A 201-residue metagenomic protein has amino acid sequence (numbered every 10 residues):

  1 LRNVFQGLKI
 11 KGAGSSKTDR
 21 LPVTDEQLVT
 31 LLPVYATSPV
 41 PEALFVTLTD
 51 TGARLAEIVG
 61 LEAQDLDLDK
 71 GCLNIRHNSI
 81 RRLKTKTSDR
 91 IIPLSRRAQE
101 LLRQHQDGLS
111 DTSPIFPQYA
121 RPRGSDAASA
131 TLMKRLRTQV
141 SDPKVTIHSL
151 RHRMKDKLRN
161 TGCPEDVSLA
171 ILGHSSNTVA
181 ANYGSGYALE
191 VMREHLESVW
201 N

Functional and structural regions predicted by a protein language model:
R2-L61, R151: Basic, Lys/Arg- and aromatic-enriched nucleic-acid-binding interface segment
F5, C72, D89-I91: Well-ordered beta-strand positions in beta-sheet-rich domains
G14-S15, P22, S79, L172-W200: Catalytic-site neighborhood detector that most strongly recognizes the C-terminal catalytic loop/helix of tyrosine
K17, P41, D69, S88 (+4 more regions): Exposed loop/turn and edge beta-strand positions of beta-sandwich/beta-sheet ligand-binding modules
T24, V40-P41, A98, S125-L132 (+5 more regions): Hydrophobic (often cysteine-bearing) scaffold residues that line and stabilize catalytic clefts of nucleotide/cofactor
V46, D50, A56-E57, S149-S175: C-terminal catalytic core of tyrosine-transesterase DNA break-rejoin enzymes
D65-C72, D142, C163-Y183: Short, polar N-cap/turn motifs at the start of nucleic acid-interacting alpha helices
N78, S95-P143: Active-site/catalytic core of tyrosine-dependent DNA strand-transfer enzymes
